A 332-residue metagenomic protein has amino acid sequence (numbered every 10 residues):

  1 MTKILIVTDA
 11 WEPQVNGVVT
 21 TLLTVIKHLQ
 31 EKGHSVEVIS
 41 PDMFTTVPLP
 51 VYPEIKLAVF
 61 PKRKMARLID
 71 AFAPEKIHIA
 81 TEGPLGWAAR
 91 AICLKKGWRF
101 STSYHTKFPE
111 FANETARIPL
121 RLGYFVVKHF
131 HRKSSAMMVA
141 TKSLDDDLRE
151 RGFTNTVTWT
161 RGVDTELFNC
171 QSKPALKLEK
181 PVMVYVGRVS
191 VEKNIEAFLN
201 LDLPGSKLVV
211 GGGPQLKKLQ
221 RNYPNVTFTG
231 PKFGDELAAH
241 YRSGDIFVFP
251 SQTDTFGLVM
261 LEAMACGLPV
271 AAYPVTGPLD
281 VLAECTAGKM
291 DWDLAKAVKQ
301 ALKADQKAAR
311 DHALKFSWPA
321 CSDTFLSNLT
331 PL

Functional and structural regions predicted by a protein language model:
F125-Q171: Donor nucleotide-sugar binding/catalytic pocket of nucleotide-sugar-dependent glycosyltransferases
H131, P231-K232, A239-G244, F325: Short alpha-helical donor nucleotide-sugar binding micro-motif in glycosyltransferases
A175-L208: Conserved donor-binding/catalytic core segment of Leloir-type glycosyltransferases
K217-D235: Nucleotide-activated donor-binding/catalytic signature segment of Leloir-type glycosyltransferases, i.e., the conserved
Q252: Aromatic "clamp/platform" in nucleotide-sugar-dependent glycosyltransferases that forms part of the donor/acceptor
P269-A272: Short hydrophobic beta-strand element within catalytic cores of glycosyltransferases and related nucleotide-activated
V275, L279-K303: Change "using UDP/GDP/dTDP sugars" to "using nucleotide sugars
K303-P331: A charged, aromatic-enriched C-terminal amphipathic alpha-helix characteristic of glycosyltransferases across folds
